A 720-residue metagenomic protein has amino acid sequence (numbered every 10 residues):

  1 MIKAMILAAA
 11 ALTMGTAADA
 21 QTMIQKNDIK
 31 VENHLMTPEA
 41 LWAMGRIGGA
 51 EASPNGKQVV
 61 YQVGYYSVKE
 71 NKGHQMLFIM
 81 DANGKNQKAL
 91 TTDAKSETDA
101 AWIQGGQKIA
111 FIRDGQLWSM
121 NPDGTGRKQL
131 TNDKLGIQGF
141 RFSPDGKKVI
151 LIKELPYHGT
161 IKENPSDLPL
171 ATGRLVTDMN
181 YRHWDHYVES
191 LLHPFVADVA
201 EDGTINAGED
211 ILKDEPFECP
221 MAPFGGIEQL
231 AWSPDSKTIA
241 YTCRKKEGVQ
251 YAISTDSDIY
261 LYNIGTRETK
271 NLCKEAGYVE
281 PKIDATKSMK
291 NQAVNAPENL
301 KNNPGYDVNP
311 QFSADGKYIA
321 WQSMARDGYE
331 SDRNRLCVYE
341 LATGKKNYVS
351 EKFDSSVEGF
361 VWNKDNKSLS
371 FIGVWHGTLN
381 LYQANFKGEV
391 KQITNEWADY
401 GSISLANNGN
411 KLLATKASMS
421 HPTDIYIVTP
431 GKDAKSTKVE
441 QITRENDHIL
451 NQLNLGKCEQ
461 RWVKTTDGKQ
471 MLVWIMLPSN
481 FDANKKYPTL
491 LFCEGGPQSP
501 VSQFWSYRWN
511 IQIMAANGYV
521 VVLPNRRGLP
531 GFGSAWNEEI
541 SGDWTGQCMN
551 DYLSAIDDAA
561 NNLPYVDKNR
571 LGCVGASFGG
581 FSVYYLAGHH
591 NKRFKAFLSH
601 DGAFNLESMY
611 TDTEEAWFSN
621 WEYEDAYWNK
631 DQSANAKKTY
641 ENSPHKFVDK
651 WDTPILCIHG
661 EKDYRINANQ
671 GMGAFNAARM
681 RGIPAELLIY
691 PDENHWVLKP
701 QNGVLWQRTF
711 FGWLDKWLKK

Functional and structural regions predicted by a protein language model:
M23-I24, H74-Q75, E154-T204, G208-D214 (+5 more regions): Predominantly five- to eight-bladed beta-propeller fold
K26-G45, I205-E215: A short helix->beta-strand "capping" segment at the edge of beta-propeller domains
E39-Q75: Beta-strand-rich domains and repeat architectures in extracellular enzymes and scaffolds, especially beta-propellers
M44-V59, A94-A110, R127, K134-V149 (+15 more regions): Conserved beta-propeller blade repeats
G49-E51, I150-I152, R174-L175, R182-H193 (+10 more regions): Non-catalytic accessory segments flanking enzyme active sites
D81-K85, N121-T125, V199-G203, N263-R267 (+3 more regions): Short loop/turn segments that connect beta-strands within beta-propeller blades
E247, T437, R444-N569, A576 (+2 more regions): Cap/lid segment of the alpha/beta-hydrolase catalytic domain
N510, A515-A516, L523-K720: Active-site-proximal cap/loop segments of hydrolase catalytic domains
